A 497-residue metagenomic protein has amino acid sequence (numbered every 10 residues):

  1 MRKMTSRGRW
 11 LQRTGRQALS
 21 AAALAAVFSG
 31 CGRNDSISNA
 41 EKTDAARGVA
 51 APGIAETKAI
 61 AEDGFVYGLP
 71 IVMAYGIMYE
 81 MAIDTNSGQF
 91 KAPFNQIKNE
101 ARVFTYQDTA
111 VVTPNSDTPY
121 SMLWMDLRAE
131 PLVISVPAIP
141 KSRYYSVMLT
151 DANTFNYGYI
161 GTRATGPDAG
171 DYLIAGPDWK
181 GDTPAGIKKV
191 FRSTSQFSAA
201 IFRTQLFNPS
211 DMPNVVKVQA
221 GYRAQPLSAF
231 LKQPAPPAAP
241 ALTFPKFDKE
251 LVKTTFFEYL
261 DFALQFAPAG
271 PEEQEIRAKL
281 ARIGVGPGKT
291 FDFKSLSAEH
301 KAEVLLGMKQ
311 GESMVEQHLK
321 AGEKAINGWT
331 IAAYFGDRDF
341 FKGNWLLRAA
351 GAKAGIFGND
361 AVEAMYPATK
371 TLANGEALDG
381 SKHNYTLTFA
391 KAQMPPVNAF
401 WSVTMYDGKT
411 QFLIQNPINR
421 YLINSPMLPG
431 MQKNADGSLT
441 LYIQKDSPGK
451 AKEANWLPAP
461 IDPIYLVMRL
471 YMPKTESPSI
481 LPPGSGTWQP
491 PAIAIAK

Functional and structural regions predicted by a protein language model:
M1-R2, G15, G32, A40: Generic N-terminal leader/processing signal
K3-L19: Bacterial N-terminal signal peptides that target proteins for export
A21-A25: Alpha-helical transmembrane segments
V27-G30: C-terminal motif of bacterial Sec signal peptides marking the signal peptidase cleavage site
G32-K497: A compositional/structural signature for long, glycine/proline-rich flexible linkers and loops on extracytoplasmic
